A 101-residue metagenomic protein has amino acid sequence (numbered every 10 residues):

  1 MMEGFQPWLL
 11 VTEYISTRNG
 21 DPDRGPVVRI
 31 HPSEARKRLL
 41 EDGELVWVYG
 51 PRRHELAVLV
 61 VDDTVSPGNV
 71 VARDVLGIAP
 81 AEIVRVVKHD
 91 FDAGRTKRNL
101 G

Functional and structural regions predicted by a protein language model:
M1-G101: Long, contiguous, secondary-structure-rich segments that constitute the structural scaffold of globular domains
